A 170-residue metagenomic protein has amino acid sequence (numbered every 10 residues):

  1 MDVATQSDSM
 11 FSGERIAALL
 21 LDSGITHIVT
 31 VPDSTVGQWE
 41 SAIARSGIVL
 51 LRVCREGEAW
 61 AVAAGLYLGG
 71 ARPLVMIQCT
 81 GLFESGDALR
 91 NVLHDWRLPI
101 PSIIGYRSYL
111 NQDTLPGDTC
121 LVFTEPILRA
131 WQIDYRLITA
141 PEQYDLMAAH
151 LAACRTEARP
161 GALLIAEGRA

Functional and structural regions predicted by a protein language model:
M1-A170: Thiamine diphosphate
